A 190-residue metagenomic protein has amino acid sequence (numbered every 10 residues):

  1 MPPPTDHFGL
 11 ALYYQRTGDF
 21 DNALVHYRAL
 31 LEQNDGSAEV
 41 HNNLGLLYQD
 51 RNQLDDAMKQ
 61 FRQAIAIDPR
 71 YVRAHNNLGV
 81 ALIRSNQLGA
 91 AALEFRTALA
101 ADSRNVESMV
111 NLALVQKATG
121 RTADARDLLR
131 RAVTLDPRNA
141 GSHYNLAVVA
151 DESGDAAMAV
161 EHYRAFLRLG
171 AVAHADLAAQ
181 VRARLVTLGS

Functional and structural regions predicted by a protein language model:
P2-E39, L46, D50: Alpha-helical segment of the N-proximal tetratricopeptide repeat
P4, A38-E39, V72-R73, V106-E107 (+2 more regions): Helix-start (N-cap) detector for alpha-helical repeat units in TPR-like alpha-solenoids, especially tetratricopeptide
G9, N43, N77, N111 (+3 more regions): Canonical tetratricopeptide repeat
T17-A29, D50-Q63, R73, R84-T97 (+3 more regions): Structural signature of tandem alpha-helical TPR/SEL1-like repeats, specifically the intra-repeat loop/turn
Q33, I67, A101, L135 (+1 more regions): Structural marker of alpha-solenoid helical repeat scaffolds
Y144, A150-S190: Terminal, low-structured helical/coil segments at or just beyond the last alpha-helical repeat
